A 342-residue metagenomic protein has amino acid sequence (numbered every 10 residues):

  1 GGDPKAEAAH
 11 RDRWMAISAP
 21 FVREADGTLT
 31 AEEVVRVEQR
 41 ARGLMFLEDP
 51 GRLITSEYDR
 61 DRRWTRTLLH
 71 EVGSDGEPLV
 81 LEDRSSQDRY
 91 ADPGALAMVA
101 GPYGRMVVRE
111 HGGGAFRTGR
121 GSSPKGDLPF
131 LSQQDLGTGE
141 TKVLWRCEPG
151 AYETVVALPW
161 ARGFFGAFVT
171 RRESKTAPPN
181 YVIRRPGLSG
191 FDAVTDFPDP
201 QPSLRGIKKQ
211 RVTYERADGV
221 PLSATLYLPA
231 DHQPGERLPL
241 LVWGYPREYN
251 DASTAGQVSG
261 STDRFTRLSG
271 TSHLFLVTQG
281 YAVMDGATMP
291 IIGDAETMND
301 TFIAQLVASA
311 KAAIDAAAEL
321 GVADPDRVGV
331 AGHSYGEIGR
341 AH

Functional and structural regions predicted by a protein language model:
G1-I17, L29-G119, C147-R171, P200-T213 (+1 more regions): Conserved beta-propeller blade repeats
E7-R23, L136-G137, G293-A308: C-terminal/domain-terminus segments
R11-T28, T67-S74, F130-G139, I183-P186: Beta-propeller blade signature
G119-R120, L131: A cross-family structural signal marking well-folded subdomains
G126-F130, G329-A331: Long, heptad-repeat coiled-coil alpha-helices that serve as cytosolic signaling/dimerization stalks in transmembrane
G139-P149: Non-catalytic extracellular/periplasmic "stalk" and linker regions immediately N-terminal to catalytic or recognition
V156-R340: Serine-hydrolase catalytic core recognition
